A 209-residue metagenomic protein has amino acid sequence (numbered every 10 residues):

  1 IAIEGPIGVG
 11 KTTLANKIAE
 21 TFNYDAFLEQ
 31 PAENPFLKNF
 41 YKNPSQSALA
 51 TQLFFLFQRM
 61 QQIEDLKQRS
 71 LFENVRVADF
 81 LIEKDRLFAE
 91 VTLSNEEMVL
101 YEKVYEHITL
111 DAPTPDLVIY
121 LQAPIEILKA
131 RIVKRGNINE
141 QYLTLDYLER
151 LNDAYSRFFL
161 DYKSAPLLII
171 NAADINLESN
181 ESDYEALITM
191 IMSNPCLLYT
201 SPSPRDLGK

Functional and structural regions predicted by a protein language model:
I3: Hydrophobic anchor at the beta1->P-loop junction of P-loop NTPases
P6: P-loop (Walker A) phosphate-binding loop of NTP-binding proteins
K11: Conserved lysine of the Walker
E20-F57: Conserved substrate/cofactor phosphate-moiety recognition/catalytic segment in nucleotide-dependent phosphotransferases
T51-A112: Glycine-rich phosphate-binding loop used to anchor ATP phosphates in small-molecule kinases, encompassing both
D85-S156: A glycine- and Lys/Arg-enriched "phosphate-lid" helix/loop adjacent to the NTP-binding pocket of small-molecule kinases
Y199-P204: Conserved small/polar residues in nucleotide/adenosyl-binding loops
